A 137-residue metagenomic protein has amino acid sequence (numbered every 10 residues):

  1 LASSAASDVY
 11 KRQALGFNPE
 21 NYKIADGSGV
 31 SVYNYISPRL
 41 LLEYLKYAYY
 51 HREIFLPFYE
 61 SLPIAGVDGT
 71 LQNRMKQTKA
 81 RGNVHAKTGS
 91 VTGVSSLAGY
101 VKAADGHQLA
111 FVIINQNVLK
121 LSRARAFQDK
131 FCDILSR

Functional and structural regions predicted by a protein language model:
L1-A6, Y10: Single conserved hydrophobic/aromatic residue that forms the stacking wall/gate of nucleotide- or nucleobase-binding
K11-E20: Active-site helix/loop module of the DD-peptidase/beta-lactamase fold, centered on the serine-lysine SxxK catalytic
P19-R137: C-terminal soluble interaction/assembly domains
